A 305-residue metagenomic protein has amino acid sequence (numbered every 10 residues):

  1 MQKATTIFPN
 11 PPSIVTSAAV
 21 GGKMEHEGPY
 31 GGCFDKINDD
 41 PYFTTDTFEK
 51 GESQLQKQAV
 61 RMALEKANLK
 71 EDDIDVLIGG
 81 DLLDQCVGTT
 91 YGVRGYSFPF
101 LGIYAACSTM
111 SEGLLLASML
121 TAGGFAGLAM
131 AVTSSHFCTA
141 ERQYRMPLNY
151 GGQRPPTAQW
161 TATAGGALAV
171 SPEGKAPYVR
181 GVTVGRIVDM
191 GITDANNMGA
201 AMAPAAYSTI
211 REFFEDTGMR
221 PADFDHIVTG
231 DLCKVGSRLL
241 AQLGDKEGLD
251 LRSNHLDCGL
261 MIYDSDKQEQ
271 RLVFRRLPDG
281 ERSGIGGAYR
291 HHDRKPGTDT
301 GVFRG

Functional and structural regions predicted by a protein language model:
M1-I78, L82-L101, G166-G305: Conserved "HGTGT" condensation-loop signature of ketosynthase/thiolase-family condensing enzymes that catalyze
K3, T109-E112, R142-Y178, Y263-K267: Glycine-/small-residue-rich "gating" segment that lines the acyl/pantetheine channel and substrate pocket
T90-R142, M146-A158: A generic, well-ordered mixed alpha/beta core segment in the N-terminal half of proteins
